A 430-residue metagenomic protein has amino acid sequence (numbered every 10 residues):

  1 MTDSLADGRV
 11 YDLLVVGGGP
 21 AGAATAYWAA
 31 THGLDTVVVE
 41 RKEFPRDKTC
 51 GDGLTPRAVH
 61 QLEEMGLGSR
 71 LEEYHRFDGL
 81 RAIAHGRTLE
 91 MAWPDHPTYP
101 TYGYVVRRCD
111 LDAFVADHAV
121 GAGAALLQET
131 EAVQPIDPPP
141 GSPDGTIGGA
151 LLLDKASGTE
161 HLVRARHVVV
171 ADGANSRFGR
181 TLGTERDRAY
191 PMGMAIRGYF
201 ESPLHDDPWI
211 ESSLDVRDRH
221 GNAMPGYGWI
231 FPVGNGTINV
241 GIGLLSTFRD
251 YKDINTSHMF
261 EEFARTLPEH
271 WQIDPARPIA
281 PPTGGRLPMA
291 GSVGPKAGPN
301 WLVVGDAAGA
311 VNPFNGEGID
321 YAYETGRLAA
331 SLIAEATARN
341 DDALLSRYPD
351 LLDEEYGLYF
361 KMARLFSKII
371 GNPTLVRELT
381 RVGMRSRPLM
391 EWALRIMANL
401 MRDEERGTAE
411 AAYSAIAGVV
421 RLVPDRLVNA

Functional and structural regions predicted by a protein language model:
L5-A21: Beta1/beta-strand and adjacent pyrophosphate-binding region of the FAD-binding site in flavoprotein oxidoreductases
L13-V15, T36, W301: Conserved hydrophobic helix-helix packing surfaces used for dimerization/oligomerization
A21, F44, N175: Conserved Rossmann-like nucleotide-cofactor binding loop
Y27-C50: Glycine-rich FAD pyrophosphate-binding loop
V59, E64-D112: A conserved beta-strand/loop capping segment in the N-terminal third of enzymes that catalyze redox or closely related
H118-W271, P275: Predominantly flavin-linked oxidoreductase catalytic cores and closely associated redox partners
F248-L332, A338: FAD/FMN-dependent oxidoreductases across multiple families
A334-A430: C-terminal helical "tail/cap" subdomain of flavin- and related membrane-associated enzymes
